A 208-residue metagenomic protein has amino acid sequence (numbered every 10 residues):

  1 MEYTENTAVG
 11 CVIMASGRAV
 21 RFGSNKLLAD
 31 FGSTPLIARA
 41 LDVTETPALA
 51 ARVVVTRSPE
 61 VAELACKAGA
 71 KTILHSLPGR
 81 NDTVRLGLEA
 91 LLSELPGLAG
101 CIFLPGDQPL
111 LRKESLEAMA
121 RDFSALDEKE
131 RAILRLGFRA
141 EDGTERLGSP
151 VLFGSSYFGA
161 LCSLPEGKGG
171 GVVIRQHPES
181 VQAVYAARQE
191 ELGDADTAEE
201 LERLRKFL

Functional and structural regions predicted by a protein language model:
E2-T7, P165-L208: Conserved alpha/beta core of the MobA/IspD/sugar-nucleotide pyrophosphorylase nucleotidyltransferase superfamily
Y3-P59: N-terminal glycine-rich phosphate-binding loop and ensuing alpha1 helix
I13, N25, I37, G87 (+3 more regions): Residue-level signal for inorganic ion chemistry
D30, L110, V151-L152, A183 (+1 more regions): Short aromatic/basic micro-patch
A48, C66-G69, F153, H177: Short, structured coil segments at secondary-structure junctions
G69-R80: Conserved donor nucleotide-binding strand/loop of the catalytic core
P78-C162: Conserved beta-loop-beta/alpha segment of the NTase-like Rossmann-fold superfamily that binds/positions NTPs
